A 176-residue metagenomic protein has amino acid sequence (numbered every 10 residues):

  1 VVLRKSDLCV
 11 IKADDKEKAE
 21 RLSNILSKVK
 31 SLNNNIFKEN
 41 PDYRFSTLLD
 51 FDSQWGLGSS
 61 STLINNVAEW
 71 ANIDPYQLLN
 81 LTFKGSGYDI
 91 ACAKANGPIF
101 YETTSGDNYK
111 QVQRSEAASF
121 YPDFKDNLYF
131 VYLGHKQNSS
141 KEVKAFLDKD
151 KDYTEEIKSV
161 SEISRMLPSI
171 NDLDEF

Functional and structural regions predicted by a protein language model:
V1-P41, T47-L48, I73-K84, Y88-F176: C-terminal nucleotide
L48-Q54: Short, internal active-site loops enriched in acidic
Q54-Y76: DPxDG-like acidic metal-binding loop motif
